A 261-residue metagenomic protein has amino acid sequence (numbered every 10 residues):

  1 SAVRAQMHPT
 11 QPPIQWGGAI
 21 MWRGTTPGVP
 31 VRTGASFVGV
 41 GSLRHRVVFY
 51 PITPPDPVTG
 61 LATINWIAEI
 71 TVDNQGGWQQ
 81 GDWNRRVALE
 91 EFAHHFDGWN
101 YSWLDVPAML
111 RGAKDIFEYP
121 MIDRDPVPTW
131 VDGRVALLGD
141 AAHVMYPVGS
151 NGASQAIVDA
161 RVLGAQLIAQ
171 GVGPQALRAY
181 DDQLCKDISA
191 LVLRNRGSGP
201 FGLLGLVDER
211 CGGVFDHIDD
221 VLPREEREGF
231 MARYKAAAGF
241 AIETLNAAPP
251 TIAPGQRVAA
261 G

Functional and structural regions predicted by a protein language model:
S1-G261: FAD-dependent flavoprotein oxygenase/oxidase catalytic domain
